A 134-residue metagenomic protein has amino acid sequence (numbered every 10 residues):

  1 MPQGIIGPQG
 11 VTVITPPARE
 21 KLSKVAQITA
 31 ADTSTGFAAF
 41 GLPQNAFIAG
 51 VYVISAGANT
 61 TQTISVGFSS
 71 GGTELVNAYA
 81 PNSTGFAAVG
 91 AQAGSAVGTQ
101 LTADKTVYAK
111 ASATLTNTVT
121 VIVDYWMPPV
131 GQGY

Functional and structural regions predicted by a protein language model:
P2-Y134: Surface-exposed, low-hydrophobicity beta-strand/loop segments enriched in small/polar/acidic residues
